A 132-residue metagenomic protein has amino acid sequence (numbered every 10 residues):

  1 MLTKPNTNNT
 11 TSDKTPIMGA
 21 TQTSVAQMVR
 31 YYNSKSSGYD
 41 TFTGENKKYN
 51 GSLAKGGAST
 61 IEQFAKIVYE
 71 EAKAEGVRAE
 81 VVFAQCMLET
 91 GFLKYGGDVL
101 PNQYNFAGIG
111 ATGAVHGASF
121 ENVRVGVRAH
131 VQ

Functional and structural regions predicted by a protein language model:
L2-Q132: Catalytic cores of secreted/periplasmic lytic hydrolases that degrade extracellular macromolecules
